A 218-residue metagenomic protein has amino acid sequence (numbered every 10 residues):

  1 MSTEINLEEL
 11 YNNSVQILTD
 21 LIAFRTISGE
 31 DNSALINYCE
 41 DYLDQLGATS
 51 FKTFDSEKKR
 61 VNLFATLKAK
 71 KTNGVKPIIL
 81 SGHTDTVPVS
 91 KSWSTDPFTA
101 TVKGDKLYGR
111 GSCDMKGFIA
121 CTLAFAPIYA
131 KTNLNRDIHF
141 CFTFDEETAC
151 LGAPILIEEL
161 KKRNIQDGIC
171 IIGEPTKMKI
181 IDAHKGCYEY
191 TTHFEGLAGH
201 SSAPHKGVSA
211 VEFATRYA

Functional and structural regions predicted by a protein language model:
S2-R110, K131-N135: Acidic/His- and Gly-rich active-site-bordering loop/insert found across diverse amide/peptide-bond hydrolases
L21, R25, E174, A214: Residue-level signal for inorganic ion chemistry
K68, H193-L197: Solvent-exposed residues in well-ordered beta-strands and their adjoining turns, especially edge/terminal strands
H83, H184, H200-S202: Histidine-centered active-site/metal-ligand motif
V87-V102, D167, D182-H193: Acidic-glycine-rich active-site phosphate/pyrophosphate-binding loop
P88, D105-C121, H200: Glycine/serine-rich anion-binding loops at beta->alpha junctions that coordinate negatively charged ligand groups
M115-E189: Acidic/histidine-rich catalytic neighborhood of metal-dependent amide-processing enzymes
S201-A218: Acidic-enriched catalytic cores of C-N bond-cleaving enzymes acting on peptides and small amides
